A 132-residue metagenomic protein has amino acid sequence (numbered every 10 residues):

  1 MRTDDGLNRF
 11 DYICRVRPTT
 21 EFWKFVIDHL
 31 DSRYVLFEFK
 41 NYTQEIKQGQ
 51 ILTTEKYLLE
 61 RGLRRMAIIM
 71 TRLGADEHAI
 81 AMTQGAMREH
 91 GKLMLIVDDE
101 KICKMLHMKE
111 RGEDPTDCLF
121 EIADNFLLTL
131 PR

Functional and structural regions predicted by a protein language model:
M1-R132: Mixed-charge (Asp/Glu-Lys/Arg
